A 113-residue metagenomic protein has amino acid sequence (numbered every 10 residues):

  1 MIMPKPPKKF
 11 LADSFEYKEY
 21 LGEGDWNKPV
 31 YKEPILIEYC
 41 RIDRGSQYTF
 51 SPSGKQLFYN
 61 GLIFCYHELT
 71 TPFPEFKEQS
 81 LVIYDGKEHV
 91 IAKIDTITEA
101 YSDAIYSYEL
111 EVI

Functional and structural regions predicted by a protein language model:
M1-V30: Active-site-proximal polar cores
K28-I113: Short, conserved turn/kink motifs that form compact alpha/beta structural patches or helix kinks used as
